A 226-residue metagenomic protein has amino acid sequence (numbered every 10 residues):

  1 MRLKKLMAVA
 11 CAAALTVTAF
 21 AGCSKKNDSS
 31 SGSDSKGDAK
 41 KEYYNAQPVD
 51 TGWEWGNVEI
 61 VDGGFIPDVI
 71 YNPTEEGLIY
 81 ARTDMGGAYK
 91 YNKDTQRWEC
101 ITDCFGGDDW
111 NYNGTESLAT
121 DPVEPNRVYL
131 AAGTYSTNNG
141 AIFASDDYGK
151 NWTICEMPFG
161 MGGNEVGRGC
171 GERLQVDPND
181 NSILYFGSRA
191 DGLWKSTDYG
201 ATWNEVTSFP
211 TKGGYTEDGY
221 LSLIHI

Functional and structural regions predicted by a protein language model:
A19-K36: Sec-dependent signal peptide cleavage junction
A46-D62: A short helix->beta-strand "capping" segment at the edge of beta-propeller domains
E59-G86: Beta-strand-rich domains and repeat architectures in extracellular enzymes and scaffolds, especially beta-propellers
V61-G64, G107-G114, G160-G169, K212-Y220: Short glycine-/Asp-/Thr-/Trp-enriched loop segments that recur within the blades of beta-propeller repeat domains
P73-E75, T120-P125, P178-D180: Residue-level detector of Asp-centered blade-edge/turn motifs that repeat once per structural unit in beta-propeller
G86-G87, T134-N138, D191-G192: Short glycine/acidic-enriched loop and turn motifs that connect beta-strands
K90-N92, P122, S145-D146, P178 (+1 more regions): Conserved Ser/Thr-centered positions that define the repeating blades of beta-propeller domains
I224-I226: Conserved small/polar residues in nucleotide/adenosyl-binding loops
